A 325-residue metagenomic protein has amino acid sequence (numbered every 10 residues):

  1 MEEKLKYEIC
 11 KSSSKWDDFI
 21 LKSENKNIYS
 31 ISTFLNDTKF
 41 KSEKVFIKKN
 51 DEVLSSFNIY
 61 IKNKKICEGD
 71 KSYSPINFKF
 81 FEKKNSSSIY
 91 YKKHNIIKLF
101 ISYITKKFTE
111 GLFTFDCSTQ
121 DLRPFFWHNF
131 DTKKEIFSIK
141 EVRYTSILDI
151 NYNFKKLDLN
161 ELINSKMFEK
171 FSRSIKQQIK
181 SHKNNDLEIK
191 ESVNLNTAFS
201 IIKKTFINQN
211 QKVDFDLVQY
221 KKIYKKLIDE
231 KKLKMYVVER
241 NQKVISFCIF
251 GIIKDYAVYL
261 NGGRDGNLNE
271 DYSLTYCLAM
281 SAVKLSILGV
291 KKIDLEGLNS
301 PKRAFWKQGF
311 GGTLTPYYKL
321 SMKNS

Functional and structural regions predicted by a protein language model:
M1-I9, H128-Q211: Acyltransferase donor/substrate-recognition loop-hinge adjacent to the catalytic core
M1-Y73, L227-E230: Amide-forming acyltransferase catalytic core, primarily the GNAT-like/NAT-type and related acyltransferase folds
N36-S102, R240-G266: Conserved donor-binding loop and adjoining core beta-sheet/short helix segment in diverse acyl/aminoacyl transferases
I61-K62, S118, F130-L157, E161-L162 (+1 more regions): Active-site/acyl-donor-binding loops of N-acyltransferases
K93-T109, C277-K291: Conserved acyl-CoA
T109-W127: Short, glycine/charge-rich beta-strand/loop segments that flank catalytic centers and engage negatively charged groups
S181-N241, C248-I249: Flexible, substrate/cofactor-facing loop regions flanked by secondary structure within enzyme catalytic domains
K222-S325: Aromatic (often tryptophan-rich) hydrophobic motifs at membrane interfaces
